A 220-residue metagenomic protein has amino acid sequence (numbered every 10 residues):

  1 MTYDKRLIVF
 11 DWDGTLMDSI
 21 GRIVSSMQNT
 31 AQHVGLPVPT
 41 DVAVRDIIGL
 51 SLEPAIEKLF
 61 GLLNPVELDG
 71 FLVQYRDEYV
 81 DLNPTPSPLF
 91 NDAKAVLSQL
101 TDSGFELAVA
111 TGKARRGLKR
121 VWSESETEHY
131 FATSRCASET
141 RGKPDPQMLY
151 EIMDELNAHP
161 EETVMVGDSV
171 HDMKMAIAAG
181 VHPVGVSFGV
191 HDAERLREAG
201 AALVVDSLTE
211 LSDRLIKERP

Functional and structural regions predicted by a protein language model:
M1-D46, L62: Active-site neighborhood of HAD-like aspartate-dependent phosphohydrolases
T2-Y3, D102-F105, L156-E162, E218-R219: Glycine-rich phosphate-binding loop signature in dinucleotide/nucleotide-binding domains
D4, D81-V109, R115-W122, P146: Short, acidic loop-to-helix structural element flanking the phosphoryl-transfer center in phosphate-processing enzymes
S26, T40-A43, S51, A55 (+8 more regions): Hydrophobic alpha-helical segments typical of transmembrane helices and their membrane-interface/capping positions
I48-D81, K94, S98-T101: A metal-dependent, Asp-based hydrolase signature
T85-P88, A114-M165, V170-A179, A193-R197: Substrate-recognition "cap/lid" segment bordering the active-site pocket of phosphatases
L203-S207: Short acidic-hydrophobic, aromatic-tinged amphipathic segments that line or gate anion-handling sites
